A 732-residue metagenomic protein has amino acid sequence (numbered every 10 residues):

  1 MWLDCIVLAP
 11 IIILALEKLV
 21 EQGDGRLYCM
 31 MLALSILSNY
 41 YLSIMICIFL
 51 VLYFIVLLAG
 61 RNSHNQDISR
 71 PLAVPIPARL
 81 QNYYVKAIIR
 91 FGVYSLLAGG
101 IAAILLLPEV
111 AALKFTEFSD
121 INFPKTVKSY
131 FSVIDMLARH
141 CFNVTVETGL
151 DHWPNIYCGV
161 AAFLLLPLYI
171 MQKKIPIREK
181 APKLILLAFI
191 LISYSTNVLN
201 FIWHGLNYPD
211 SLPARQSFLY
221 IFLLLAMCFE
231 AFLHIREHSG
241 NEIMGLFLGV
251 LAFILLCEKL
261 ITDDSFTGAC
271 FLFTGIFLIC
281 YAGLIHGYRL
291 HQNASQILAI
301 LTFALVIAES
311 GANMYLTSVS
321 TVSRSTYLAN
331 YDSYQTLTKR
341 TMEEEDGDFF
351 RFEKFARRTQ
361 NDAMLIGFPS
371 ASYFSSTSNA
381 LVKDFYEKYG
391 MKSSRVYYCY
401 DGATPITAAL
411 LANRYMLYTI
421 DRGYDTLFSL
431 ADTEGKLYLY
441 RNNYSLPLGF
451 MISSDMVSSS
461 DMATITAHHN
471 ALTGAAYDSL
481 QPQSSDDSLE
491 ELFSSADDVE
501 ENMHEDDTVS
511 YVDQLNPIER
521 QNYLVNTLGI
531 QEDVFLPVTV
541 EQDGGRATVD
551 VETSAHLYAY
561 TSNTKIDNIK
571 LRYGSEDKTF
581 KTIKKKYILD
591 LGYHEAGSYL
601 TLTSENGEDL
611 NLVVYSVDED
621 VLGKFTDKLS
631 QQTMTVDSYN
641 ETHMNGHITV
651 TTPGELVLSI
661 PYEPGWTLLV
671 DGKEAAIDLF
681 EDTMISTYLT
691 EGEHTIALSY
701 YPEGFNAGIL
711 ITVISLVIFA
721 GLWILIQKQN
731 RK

Functional and structural regions predicted by a protein language model:
D4-V20, F54-I55, L223-E230: Specific aromatic-rich, kink-prone transmembrane helix
A15, R26-Y40, L97-G100, L251-F253: Membrane-interface alpha helices of multi-pass inner-membrane proteins
Q22-G23, L42, L184-I192, T196-F201 (+2 more regions): Contiguous transmembrane helix-bundle modules in multi-pass membrane proteins
Y28-C29, L42-G60, E109, A161-L164: Transmembrane-embedded, aromatic-rich helix segments that form part of the hydrophobic channel/pocket engaging
I46-L97, Y281-A282: Perimembrane helix-loop-helix junctions
A87-I177, P182, F189, T196-H204 (+3 more regions): Periplasmic/ER-lumenal interhelical loops and adjacent helix-loop junctions in multi-pass membrane proteins
L305-S325, T341-L410, L446, M451-A471 (+4 more regions): Extracytoplasmic/lumenal acceptor-recognition loop(s) of multi-pass membrane glycoenzymes
D507-K732: Active-site-proximal, structured, solvent-exposed surfaces of multi-pass membrane proteins that position macromolecular
